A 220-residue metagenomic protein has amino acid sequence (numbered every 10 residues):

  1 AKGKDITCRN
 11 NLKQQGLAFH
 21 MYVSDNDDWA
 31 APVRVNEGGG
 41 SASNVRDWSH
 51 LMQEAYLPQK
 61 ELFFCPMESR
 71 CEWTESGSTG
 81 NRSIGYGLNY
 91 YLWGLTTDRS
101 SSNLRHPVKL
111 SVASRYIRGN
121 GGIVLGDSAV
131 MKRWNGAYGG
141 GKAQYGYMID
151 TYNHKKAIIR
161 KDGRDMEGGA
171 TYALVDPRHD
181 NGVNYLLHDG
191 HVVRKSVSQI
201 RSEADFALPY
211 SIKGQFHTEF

Functional and structural regions predicted by a protein language model:
A1-K2: C-terminal juxtamembrane segment of a hydrophobic transmembrane alpha-helix
I6-F220: Short, well-structured segments within or immediately adjacent to enzyme catalytic domains that line ligand-binding
